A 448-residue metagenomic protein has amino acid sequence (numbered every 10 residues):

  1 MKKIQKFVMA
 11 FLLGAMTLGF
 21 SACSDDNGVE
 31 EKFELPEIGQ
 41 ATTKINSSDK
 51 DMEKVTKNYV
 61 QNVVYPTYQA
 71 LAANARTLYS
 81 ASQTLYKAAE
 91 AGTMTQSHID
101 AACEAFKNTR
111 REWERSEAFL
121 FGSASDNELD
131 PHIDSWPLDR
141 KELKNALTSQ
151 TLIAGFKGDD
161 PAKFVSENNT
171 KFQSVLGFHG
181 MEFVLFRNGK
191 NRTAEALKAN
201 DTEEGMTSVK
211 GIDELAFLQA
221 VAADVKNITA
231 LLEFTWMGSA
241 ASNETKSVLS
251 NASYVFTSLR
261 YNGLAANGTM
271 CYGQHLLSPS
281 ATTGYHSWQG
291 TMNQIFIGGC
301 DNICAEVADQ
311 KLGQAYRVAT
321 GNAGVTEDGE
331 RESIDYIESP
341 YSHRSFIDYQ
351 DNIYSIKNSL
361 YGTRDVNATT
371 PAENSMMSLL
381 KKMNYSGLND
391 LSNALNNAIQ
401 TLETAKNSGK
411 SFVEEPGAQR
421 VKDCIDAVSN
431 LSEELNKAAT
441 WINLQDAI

Functional and structural regions predicted by a protein language model:
M1-M9: Bacterial N-terminal signal peptides that target proteins for export
M9-T17: Hydrophobic alpha-helical targeting segments used for export or membrane insertion
L18-A22: C-terminal motif of bacterial Sec signal peptides marking the signal peptidase cleavage site
S24-N27: Bacterial signal peptide processing site
V29-E31: A eukaryotic "domain-start" boundary segment
F33-I448: Mature extracytoplasmic or organellar-lumen-exposed domains after removal of signal/transit peptides
